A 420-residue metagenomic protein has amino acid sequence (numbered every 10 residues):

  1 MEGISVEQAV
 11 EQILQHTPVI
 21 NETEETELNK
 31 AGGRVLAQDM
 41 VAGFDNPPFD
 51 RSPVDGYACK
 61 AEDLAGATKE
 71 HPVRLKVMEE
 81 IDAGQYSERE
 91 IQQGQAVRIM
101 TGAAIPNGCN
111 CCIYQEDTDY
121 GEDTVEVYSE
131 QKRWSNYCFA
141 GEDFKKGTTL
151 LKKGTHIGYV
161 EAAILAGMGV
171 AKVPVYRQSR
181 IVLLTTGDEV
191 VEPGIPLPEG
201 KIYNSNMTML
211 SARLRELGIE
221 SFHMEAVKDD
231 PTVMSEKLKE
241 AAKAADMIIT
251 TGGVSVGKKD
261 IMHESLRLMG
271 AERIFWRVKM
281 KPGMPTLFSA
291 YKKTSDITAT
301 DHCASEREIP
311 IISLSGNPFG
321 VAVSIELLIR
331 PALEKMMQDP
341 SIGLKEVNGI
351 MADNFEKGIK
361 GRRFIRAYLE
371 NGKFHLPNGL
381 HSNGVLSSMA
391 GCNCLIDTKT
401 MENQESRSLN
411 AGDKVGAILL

Functional and structural regions predicted by a protein language model:
M1-K69, R98, D339-R366: Short, low-complexity N-terminal leaders and the immediately following helix N-cap/first helix
M1-Q8, T23-T26, K30, V54 (+24 more regions): Conserved active-site and cofactor/substrate-binding residues in soluble primary-metabolism enzymes
E2-E7, A171-L314, P318-S324: Helix-rich terminal scaffold detector
I4, Y57-H223, G379, L395: Short, glycine/charged-enriched hinge/interface segments at domain edges or termini
I13, G56, G147, L183 (+4 more regions): Residue-level signal for inorganic ion chemistry
I13-I20, M168-A171, R213, L217 (+5 more regions): Change "in soluble alpha/beta enzymes" to "in soluble alpha/beta proteins
E24-N29, Q38, G84, F144 (+1 more regions): Flexible glycine/proline-rich
D50-S52, A67-E70, E88-Q92, I105-P106 (+14 more regions): Solvent-exposed alpha-helices and their adjacent loops that cap or buttress functional pockets in soluble metabolic
